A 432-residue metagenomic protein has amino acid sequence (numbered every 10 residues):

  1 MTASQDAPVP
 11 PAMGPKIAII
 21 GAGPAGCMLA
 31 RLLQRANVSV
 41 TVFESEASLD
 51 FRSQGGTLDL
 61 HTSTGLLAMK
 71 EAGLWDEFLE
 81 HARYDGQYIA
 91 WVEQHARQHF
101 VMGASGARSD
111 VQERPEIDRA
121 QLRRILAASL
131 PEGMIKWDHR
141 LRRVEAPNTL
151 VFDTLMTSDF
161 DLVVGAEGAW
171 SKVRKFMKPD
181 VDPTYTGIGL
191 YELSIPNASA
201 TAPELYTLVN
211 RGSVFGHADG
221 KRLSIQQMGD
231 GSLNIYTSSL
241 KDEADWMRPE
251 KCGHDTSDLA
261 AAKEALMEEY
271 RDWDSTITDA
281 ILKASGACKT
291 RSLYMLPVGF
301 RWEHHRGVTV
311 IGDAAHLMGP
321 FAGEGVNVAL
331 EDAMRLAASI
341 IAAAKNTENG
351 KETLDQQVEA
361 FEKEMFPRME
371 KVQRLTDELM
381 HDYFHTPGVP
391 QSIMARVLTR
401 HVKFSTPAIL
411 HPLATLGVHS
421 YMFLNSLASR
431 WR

Functional and structural regions predicted by a protein language model:
T2-I17, A22, L32-A36, D59-A198 (+1 more regions): Conserved N-terminal helical subregion
A3-P15, R35, E80, A90-W91 (+5 more regions): C-terminal helical "tail/cap" subdomain of flavin- and related membrane-associated enzymes
I19-S39, F43-E46, V164-G165, A287-F384: Conserved mid-domain beta->alpha element of the FAD-binding
S45-L49, G55-L58, G65: Glycine-rich active-site loop/strand segments that organize a redox cofactor
L49-S53, A244-M247: A short acidic, helix-capping loop that chelates divalent metal ions and anchors anionic groups
S53, K175-F176, F321: Conserved catalytic-core motifs of eukaryotic protein kinase domains, centered on the activation segment
F100-R114, D118-R119, T157, P196-K289: Conserved FAD/dinucleotide-binding core of flavoprotein oxidoreductases
W170-S171, L190-E192, G220-S224, A315-H316: Histidine-centered metal-chelating micro-motifs
